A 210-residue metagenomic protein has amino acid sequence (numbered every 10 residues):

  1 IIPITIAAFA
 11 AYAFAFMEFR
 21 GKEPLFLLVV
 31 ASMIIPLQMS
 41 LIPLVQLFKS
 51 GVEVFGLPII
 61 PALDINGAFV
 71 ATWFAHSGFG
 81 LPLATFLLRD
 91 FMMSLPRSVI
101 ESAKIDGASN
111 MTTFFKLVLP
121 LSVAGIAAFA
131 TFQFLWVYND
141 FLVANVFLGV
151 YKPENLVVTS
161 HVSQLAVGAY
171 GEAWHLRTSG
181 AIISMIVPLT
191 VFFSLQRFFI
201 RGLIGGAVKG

Functional and structural regions predicted by a protein language model:
I1-G210: A structural signal for multi-pass alpha-helical bundles of membrane permease subunits that mediate small-molecule
